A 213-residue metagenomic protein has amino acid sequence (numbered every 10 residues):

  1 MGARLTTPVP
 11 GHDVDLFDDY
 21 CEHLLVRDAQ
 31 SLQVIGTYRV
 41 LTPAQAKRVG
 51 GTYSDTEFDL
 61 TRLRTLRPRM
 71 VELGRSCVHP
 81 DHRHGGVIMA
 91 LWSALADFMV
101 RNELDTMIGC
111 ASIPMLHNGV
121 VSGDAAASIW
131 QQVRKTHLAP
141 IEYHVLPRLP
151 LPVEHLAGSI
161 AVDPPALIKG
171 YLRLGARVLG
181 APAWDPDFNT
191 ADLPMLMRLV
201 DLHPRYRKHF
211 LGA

Functional and structural regions predicted by a protein language model:
M1-Y20: An N-terminal domain-cap segment
A3-T7, Q33-T37, D105: Short secondary-structure capping/junction motifs at helix and strand boundaries
D15-L25, R48, F188-A191: A short helix-loop-beta-strand connector motif used in the catalytic cores of GNAT acetyltransferases and, in some
C21, I35-T37, M70, D192: Extracellular structured ligand-interaction cores
L25, L32-T42: Conserved beta-strand in the GNAT
V26-A29, M197-R198: Active-site beta-strand termini and strand-to-loop segments that position acidic
P43-R177, P182-T190, M195: Acyl-donor binding region in acyl/amide transferases
P194-A213: Long, continuous compositionally biased terminal/linker segments
